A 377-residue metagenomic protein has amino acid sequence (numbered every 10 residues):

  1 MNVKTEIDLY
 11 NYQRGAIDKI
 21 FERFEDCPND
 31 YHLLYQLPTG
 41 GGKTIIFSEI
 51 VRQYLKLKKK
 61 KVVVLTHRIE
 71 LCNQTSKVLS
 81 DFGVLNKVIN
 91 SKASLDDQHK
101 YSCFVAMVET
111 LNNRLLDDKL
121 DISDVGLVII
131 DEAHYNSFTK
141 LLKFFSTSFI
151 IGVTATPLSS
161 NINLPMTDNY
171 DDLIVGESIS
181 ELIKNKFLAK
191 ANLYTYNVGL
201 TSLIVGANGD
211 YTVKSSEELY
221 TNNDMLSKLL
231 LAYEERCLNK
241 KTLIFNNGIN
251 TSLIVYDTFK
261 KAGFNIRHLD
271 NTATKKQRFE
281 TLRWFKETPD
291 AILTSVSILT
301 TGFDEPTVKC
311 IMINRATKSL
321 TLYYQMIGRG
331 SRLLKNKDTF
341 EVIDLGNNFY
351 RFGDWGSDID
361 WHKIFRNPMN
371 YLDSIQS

Functional and structural regions predicted by a protein language model:
M1-Q36: Conserved pre-motif I regulatory segment
C27-I50, T294: Walker A/P-loop
T44-I46, L55-D81, I249: Conserved Walker A/P-loop ATP-binding site and its immediately adjacent core in helicase/helicase-like ATPase domains
N73, V88-K100, L116, L253-D257 (+1 more regions): Conserved helicase ATPase core of P-loop NTP-dependent helicases/translocases
A93-D124, Y135-T139: Conserved helix/coil segment N-terminal to the catalytic DExD/H
E109, L127, N271-F365: Conserved RecA-like P-loop NTPase helicase motor core
H134-L193: Post-DEXD/H (motif II) to motif III coupling segment of the RecA-like Helicase ATP-binding lobe
L173-N246: Conserved interdomain linker/interface between the two RecA-like ATPase lobes of SF2 helicase motors
